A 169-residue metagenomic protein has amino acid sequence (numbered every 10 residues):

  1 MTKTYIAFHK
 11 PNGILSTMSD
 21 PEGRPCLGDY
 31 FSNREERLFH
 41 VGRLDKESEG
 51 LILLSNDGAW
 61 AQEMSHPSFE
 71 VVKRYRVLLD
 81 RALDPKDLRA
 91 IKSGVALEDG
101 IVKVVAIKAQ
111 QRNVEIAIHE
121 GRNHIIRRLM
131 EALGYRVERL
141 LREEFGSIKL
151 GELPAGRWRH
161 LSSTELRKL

Functional and structural regions predicted by a protein language model:
M1-L169: Basic, flexible Lys/Arg- and Gly-enriched helix-loop patches that mediate nucleic-acid binding at interfaces with rRNA
